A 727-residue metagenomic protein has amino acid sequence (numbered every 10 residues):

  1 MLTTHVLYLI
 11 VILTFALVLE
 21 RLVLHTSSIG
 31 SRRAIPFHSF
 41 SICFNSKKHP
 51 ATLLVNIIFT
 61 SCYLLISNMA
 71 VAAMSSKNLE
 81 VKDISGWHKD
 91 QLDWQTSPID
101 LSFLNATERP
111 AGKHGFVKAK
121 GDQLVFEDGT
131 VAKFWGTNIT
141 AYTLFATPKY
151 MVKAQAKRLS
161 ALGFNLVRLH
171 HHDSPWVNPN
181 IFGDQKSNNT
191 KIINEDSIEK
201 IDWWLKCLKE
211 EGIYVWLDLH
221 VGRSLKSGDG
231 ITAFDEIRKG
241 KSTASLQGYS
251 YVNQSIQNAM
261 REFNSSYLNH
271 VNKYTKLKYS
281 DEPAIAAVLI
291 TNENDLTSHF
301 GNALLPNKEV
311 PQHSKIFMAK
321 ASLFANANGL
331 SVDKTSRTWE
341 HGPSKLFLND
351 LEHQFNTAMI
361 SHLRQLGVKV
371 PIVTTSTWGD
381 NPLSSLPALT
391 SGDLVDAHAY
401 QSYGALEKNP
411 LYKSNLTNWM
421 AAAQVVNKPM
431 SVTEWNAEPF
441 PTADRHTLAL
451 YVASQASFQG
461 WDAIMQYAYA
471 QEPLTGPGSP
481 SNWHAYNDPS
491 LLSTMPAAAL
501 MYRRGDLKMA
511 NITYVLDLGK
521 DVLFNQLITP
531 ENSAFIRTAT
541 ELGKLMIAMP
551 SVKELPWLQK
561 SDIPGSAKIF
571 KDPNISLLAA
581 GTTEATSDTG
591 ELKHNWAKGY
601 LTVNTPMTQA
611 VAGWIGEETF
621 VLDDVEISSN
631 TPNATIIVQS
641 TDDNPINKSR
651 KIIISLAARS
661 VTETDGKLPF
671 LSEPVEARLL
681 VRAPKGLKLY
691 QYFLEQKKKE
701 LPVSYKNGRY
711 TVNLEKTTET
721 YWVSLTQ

Functional and structural regions predicted by a protein language model:
M1-A51: N-terminal secretory signal peptides that target proteins for export/translocation
N56-S67: Bacterial N-terminal signal peptides
N68-A72: Sec/Tat signal peptide C-region and signal peptidase I cleavage site
A73-N138, T717: Mature N-terminal, pre-catalytic/accessory segment of carbohydrate-active enzymes
R109-G392: Active-site mouth of glycoside hydrolases
F355-P371, S384-Q401, K408-M549: Catalytic-core region of carbohydrate-active enzymes that cleave or remodel glycosidic bonds
M509-A683, L687-Q691, K698: Long, low-hydrophobicity ectodomains and other hydrophilic envelope-associated domains
G708-Q727: C-terminal beta-strand-rich structural cap/linker in extracellular carbohydrate-active enzymes
